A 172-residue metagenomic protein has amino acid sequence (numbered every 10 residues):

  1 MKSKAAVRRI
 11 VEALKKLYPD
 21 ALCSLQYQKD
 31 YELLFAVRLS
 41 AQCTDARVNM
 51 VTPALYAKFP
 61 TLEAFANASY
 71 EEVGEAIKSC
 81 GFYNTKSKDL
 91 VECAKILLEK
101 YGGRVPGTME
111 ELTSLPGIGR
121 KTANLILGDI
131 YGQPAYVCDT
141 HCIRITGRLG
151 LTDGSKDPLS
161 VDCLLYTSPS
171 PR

Functional and structural regions predicted by a protein language model:
K2-S168, R172: Catalytic cores of DNA base-excision repair glycosylases
